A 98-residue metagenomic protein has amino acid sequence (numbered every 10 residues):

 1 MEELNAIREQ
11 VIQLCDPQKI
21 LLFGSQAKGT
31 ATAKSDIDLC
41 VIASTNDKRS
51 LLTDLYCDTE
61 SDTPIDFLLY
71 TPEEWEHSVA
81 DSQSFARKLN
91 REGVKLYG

Functional and structural regions predicted by a protein language model:
M1-K19, K28-K34, I42-G98: Catalytic core of pol beta-like nucleotidyltransferases
F23-S25: Glycine-rich beta-strand-to-loop/alpha-helix junction loops that act as flexible
